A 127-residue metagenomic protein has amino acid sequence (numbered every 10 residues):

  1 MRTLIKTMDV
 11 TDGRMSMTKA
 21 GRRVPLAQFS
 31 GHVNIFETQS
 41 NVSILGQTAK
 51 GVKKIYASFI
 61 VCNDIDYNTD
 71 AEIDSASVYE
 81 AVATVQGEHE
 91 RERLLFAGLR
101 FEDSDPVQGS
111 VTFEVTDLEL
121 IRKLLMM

Functional and structural regions predicted by a protein language model:
M1-N63, E88-Q108: Solvent-exposed edge beta-strands and adjacent loop segments that serve as assembly or binding interfaces
N41, D70-E72, R93-L95, I121-L125: Short acidic, gly/pro-rich beta-turn/loop elements at beta-sheet edges and active-site/ligand-binding grooves
A49-K53, A81-V82, I121-M127: Contiguous hydrophobic segments
C62, A83-V85, F113: Generic recognition of well-ordered secondary-structure surfaces with a strong bias for beta-strand segments
D64-Y67, V115: Short beta-strand-to-loop capping motifs
E72-F96: Short, acidic/charged, Gly/Pro-enriched secondary-structure junctions
E102-M127: Short, charged interaction patches at domain edges and termini
